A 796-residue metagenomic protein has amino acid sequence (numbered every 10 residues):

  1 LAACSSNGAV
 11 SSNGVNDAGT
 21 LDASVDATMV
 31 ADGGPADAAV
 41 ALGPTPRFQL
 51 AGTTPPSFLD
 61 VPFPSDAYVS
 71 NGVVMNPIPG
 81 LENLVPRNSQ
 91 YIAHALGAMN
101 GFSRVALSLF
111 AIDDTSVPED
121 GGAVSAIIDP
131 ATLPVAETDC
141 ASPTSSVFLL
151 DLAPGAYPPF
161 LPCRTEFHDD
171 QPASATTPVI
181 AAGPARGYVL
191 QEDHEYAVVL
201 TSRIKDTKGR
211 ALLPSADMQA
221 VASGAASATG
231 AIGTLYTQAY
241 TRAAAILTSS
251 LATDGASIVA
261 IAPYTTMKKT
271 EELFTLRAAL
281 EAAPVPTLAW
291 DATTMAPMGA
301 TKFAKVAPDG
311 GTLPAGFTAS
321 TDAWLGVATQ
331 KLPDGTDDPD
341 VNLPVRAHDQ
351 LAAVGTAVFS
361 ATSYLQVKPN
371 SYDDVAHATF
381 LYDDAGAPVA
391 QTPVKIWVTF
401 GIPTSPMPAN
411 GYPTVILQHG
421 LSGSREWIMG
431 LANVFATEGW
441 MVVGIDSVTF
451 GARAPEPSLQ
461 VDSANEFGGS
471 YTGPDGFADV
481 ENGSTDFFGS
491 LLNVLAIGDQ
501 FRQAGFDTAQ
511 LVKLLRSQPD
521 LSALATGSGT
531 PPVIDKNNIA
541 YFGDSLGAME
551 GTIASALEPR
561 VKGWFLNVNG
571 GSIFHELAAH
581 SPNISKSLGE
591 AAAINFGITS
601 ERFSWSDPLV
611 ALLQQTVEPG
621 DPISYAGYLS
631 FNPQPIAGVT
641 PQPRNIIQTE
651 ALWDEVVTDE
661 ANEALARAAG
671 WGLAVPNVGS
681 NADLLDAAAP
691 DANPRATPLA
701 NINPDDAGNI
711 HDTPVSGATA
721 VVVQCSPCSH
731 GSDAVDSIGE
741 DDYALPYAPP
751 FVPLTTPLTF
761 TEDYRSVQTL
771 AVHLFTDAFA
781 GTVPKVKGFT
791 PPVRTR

Functional and structural regions predicted by a protein language model:
A3-A41: Ser/Thr-rich, Pro/Gly/Ala-heavy low-complexity intrinsically disordered linkers and tails of secreted extracellular
A38-D340, L351-A352, T356-N370: Acidic, low-complexity Ser/Thr/Gly/Pro-rich repeat segments typical of extracellular/periplasmic and surface-exposed
S108-A111, P263, T414-L417, M441-I445 (+3 more regions): Structural recognition of the beta-strand scaffold that forms the well-ordered cores of secreted hydrolase catalytic
V124-I127, A131-L133, P159-P162, E192-E195 (+11 more regions): Short, solvent-exposed loop/turn and secondary-structure capping segments
P172-T207, D384-A432: A conserved hydrophobic secondary-structure block that centers on an alpha-helix together with its immediately flanking
A181, T399, P413, L492 (+2 more regions): C-terminal subdomain of alpha/beta-hydrolase-fold enzymes, centered on the catalytic histidine and its supporting
V367-K395, M407-S517, S522-G527: Cap/lid segment of the alpha/beta-hydrolase catalytic domain
R516-A579: Primarily recognizes the serine-hydrolase "nucleophile elbow" in alpha/beta-hydrolase and SGNH/GDSL folds
